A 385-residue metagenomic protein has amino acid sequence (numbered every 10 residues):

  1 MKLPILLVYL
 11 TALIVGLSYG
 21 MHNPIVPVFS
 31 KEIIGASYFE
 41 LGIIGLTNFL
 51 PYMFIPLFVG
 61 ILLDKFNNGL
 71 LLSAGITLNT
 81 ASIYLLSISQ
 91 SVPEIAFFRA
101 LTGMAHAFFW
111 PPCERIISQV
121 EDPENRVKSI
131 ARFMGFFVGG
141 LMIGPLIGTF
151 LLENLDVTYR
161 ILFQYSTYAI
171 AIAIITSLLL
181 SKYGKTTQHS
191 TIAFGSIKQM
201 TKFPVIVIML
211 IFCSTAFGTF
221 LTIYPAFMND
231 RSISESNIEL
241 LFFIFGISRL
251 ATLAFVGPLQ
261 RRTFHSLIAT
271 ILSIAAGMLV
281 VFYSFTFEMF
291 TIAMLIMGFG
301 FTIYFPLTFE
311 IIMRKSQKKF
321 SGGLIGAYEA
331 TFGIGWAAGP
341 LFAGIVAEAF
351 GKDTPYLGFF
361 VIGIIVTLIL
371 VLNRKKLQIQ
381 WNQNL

Functional and structural regions predicted by a protein language model:
M1-K2, S181-I208: Juxtamembrane intracellular "pre-TM" segments in multi-pass secondary transporters
K2-F49, F203-L210, S214-R231, E235-I238: Helix-loop boundary and gating motifs at the non-cytosolic
L50-F54, E239-L259: Transmembrane alpha-helices of Major Facilitator/SLC transporters
F54-Q90: Conserved MFS/SLC helix-loop-helix module at the cytosolic interface between two early adjacent transmembrane helices
I55-N67, T252-F264, A347: Helix-to-loop junctions at the C-terminal end of transmembrane segments in multipass secondary transporters
L70-Y84, H265-V280: Structural signature of the two symmetry-related core transmembrane helices
F98-F137: Cytoplasmic helix-loop-helix junction between adjacent transmembrane helices in 12-TM secondary transporters
I161-L178, Y356-L372: Symmetry-related core transmembrane helices of the 12-TM Major Facilitator Superfamily/SLC fold
